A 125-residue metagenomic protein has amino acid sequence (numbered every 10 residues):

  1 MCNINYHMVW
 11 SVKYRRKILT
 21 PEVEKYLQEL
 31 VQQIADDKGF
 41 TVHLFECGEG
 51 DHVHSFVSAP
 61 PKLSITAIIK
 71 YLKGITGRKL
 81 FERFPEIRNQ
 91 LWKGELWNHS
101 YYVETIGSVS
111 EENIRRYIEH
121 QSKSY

Functional and structural regions predicted by a protein language model:
M1-Y125: Basic nucleic-acid-binding interfaces
